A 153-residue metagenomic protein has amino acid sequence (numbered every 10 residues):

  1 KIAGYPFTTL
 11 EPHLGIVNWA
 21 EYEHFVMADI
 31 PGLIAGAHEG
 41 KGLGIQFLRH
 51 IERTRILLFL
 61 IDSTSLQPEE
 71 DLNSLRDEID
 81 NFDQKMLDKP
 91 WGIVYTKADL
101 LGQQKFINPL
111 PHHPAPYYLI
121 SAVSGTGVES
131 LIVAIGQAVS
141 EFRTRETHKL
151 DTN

Functional and structural regions predicted by a protein language model:
K1-K41, I45-I56, I61, I132-G136 (+1 more regions): Conserved G1/Walker A P-loop phosphate-binding module
T8, L66-N73, D77-N153: C-terminal-of-GTPase-core extension/linker across diverse P-loop GTPases
